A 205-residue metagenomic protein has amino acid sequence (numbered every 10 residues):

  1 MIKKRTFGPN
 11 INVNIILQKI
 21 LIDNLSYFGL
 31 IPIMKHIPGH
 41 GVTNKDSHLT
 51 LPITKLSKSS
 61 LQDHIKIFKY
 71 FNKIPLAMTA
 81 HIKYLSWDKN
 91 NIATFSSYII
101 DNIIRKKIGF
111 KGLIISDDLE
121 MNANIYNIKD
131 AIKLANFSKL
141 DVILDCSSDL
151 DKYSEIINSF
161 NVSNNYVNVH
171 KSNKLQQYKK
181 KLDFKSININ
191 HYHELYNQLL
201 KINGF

Functional and structural regions predicted by a protein language model:
K3-N10: Second-shell loop/turn segments in exported
V13-S159, S163-V167, K181-F184: Second-shell residues forming the walls of enzyme active-site clefts
V162-V169, N173-F205: A short C-terminal boundary segment appended to hydrolase-like catalytic domains
